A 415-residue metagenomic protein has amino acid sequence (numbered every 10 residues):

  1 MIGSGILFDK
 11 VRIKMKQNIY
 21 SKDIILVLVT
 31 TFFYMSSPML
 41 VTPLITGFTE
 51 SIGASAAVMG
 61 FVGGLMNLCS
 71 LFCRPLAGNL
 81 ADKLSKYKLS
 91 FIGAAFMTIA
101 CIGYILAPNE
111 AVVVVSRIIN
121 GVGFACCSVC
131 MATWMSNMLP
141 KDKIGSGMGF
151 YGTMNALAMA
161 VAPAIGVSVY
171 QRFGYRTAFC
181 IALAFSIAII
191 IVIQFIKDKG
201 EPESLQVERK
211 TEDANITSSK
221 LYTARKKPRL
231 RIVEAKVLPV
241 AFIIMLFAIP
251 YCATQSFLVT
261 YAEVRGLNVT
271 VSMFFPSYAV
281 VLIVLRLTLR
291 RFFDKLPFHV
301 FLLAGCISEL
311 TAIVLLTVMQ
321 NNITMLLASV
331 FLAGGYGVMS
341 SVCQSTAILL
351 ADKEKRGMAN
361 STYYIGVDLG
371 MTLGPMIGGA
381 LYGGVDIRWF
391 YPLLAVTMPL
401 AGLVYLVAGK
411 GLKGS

Functional and structural regions predicted by a protein language model:
V11-S21, G200-V240: Juxtamembrane intracellular "pre-TM" segments in multi-pass secondary transporters
I19-N67, Y251-Y261, R265: Helix-loop boundary and gating motifs at the non-cytosolic
N67-P75, M159-A160, A279-I283, L287 (+1 more regions): Residue-level signature of mid-helix packing/kink "hotspots" within the transmembrane helices of 12-pass Major
R74-S85, L285-P297: Helix-to-loop junctions at the C-terminal end of transmembrane segments in multipass secondary transporters
S85, L106-V112, P297, M319-Q320: Helix-breaking motifs and short loop linkers at transmembrane-helix boundaries and internal kinks in secondary membrane
K88-I102, V300-V314: Structural signature of the two symmetry-related core transmembrane helices
A111-I119, I323-F331: Paired small-residue
I118-M154: Cytoplasmic helix-loop-helix junction between adjacent transmembrane helices in 12-TM secondary transporters
